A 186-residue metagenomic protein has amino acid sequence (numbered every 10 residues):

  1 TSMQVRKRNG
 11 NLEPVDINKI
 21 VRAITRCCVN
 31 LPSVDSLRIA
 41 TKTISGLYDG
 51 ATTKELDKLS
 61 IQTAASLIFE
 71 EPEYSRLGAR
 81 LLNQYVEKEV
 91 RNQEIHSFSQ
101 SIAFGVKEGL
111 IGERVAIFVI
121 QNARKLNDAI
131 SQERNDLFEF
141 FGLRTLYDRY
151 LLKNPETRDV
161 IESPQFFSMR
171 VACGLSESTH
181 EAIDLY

Functional and structural regions predicted by a protein language model:
T1-Y186: Extended catalytic cores of very large enzyme megasubunits
